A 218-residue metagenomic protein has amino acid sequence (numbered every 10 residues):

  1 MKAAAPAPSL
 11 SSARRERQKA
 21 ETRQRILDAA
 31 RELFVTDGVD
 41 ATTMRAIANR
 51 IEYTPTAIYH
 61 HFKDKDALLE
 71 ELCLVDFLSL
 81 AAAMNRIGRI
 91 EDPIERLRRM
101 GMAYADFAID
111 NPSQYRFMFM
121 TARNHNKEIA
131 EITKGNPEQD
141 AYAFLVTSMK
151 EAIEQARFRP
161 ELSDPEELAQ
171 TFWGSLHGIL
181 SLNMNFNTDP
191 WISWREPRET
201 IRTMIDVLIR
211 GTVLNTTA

Functional and structural regions predicted by a protein language model:
M1-E21, T216-A218: N-terminal intrinsically disordered/low-complexity leader segments
K2, Y115-R116, K127-G135, I153-M204 (+1 more regions): Hydrophobic/aromatic-rich alpha-helical bundle segments in the mid-to-C-terminal region
A13-R17, E21, K63, A67 (+9 more regions): Residues at secondary-structure transition points
T22-A30, I47, L72-M84, L145: Generic hydrophobic, amphipathic alpha-helix propensity
R25, A29, L33-A67, E71: Helix-turn-helix
E71, N85-Q114, E138-Q139, L162-F172 (+1 more regions): Hydrophobic alpha-helical connector segments
R98, M102, Y142, V146-K150 (+3 more regions): An amphipathic alpha-helix signature
R98-A122, A143-T147, W173-L180, M184 (+2 more regions): Helical hydrophobic small-molecule/effector-binding pocket
